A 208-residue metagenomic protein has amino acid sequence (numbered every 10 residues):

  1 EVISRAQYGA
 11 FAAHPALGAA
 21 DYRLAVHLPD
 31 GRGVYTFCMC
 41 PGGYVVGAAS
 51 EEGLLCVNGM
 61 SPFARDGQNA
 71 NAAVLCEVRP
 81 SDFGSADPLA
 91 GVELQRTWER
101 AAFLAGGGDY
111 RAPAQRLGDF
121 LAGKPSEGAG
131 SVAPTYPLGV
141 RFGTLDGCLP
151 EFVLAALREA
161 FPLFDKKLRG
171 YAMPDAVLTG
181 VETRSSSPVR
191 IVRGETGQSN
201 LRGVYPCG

Functional and structural regions predicted by a protein language model:
E1-G208: Residues forming the flavin
